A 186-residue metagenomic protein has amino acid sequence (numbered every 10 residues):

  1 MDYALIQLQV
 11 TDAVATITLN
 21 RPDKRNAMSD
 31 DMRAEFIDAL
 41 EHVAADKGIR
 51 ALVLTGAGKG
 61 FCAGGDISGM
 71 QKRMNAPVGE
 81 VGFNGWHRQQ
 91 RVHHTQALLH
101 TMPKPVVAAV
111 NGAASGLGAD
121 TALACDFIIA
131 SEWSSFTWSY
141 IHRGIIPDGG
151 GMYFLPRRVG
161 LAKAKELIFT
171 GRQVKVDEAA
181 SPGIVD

Functional and structural regions predicted by a protein language model:
M1-A57, A97: Conserved CoA-thioester-binding segment of acyl-CoA-metabolizing enzymes
I17, L54, D66, T121-A122 (+1 more regions): Hydrophobic/aromatic residues within transmembrane alpha-helices of multi-pass small-molecule transporters
N20, T55, R73, S131 (+1 more regions): Conserved residues at the C-terminal ends of beta-strands
P22-R25, K59, G64-I67, W133-T137 (+2 more regions): A short, glycine- and basic residue-enriched loop/turn that sits immediately adjacent to a domain's principal
G56-L98, A114, G144: Glycine- (often His-adjacent) and acidic-residue-rich active-site loop that binds/positions the CoA thioester
A97-D186: Crotonase-fold acyl-CoA enzyme core
